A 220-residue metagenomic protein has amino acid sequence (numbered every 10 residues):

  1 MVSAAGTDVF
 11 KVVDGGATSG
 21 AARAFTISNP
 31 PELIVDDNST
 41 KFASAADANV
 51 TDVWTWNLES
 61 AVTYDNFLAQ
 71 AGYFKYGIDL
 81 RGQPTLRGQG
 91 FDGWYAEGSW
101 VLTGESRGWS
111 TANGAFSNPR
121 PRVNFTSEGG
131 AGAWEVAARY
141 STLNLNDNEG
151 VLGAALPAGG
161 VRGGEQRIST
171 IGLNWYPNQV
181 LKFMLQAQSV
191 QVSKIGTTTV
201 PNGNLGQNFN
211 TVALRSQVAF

Functional and structural regions predicted by a protein language model:
V2, G6-F220: Outer-membrane beta-barrel pore domains
